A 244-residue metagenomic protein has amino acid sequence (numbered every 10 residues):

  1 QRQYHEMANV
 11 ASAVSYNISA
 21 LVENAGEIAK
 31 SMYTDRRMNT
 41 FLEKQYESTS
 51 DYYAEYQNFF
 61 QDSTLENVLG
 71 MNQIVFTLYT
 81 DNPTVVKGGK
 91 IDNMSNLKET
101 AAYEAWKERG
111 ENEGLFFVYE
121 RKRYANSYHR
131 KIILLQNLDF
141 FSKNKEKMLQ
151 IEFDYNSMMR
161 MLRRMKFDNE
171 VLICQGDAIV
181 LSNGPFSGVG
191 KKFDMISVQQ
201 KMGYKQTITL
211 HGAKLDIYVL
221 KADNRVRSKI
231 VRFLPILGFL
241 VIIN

Functional and structural regions predicted by a protein language model:
H5-E108: Extracytoplasmic/periplasmic sensory segments of membrane signal-transduction proteins
S50-N58, G89-K122, M158-E170, A178-Y204: Extracytoplasmic/periplasmic sensor domains and loops in membrane signaling proteins
N58-N72, S142-S182: Solvent-exposed, extracytoplasmic
G89, S95-A101, N126-R164, Y218-A222: Conserved beta-strands of PAS-like sensory domains
F116-Y124, Q136-F140, Y204-H211: Short acidic-hydrophobic surface loop/beta-edge motif
D139, M148-N156, M195-L210: Hydrophobic helix-rich structural segments at or within alpha/beta enzyme and signaling domains
I208-K221: Juxtamembrane amphipathic/hinge helix adjacent to a transmembrane helix
D223-N244: Cytoplasm-proximal transmembrane signaling helix
